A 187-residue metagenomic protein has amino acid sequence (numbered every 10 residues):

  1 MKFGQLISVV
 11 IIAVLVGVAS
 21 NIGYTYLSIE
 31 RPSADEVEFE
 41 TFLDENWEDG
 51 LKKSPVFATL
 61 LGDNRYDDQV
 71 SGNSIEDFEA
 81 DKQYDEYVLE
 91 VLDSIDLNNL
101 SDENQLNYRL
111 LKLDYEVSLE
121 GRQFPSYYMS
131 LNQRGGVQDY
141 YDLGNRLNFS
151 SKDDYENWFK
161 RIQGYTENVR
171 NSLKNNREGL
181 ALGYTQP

Functional and structural regions predicted by a protein language model:
M1-L15: N-terminal Sec-pathway targeting helices
V16-P187: Membrane-proximal, proline-rich intrinsically disordered regions
